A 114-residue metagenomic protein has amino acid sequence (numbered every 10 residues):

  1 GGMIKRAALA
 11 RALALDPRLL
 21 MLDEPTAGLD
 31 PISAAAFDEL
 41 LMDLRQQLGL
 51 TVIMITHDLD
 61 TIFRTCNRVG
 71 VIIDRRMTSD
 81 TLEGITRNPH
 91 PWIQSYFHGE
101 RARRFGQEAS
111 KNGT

Functional and structural regions predicted by a protein language model:
A14-R18: A short, proline-enriched helix->beta-strand linker immediately N-terminal to the Walker B motif in ABC-type P-loop
L20-D23: Catalytic Walker B motif of ABC-type/P-loop ATPase nucleotide-binding domains
P31-S33: Helix N-cap at the start of a conserved alpha-helix in ABC-type nucleotide-binding domains
A35-Q47: Helical segment within the ABC ATPase nucleotide-binding domain
T56-H57: H-loop/switch region of ABC-family ATPase nucleotide-binding domains
I62-R64: A short, surface-exposed alpha-helical micro-motif characterized by mixed small hydrophobic and charged/polar residues
E83-T114: C-terminal boundary and immediately downstream tail of ABC-type ATPase nucleotide-binding domains
